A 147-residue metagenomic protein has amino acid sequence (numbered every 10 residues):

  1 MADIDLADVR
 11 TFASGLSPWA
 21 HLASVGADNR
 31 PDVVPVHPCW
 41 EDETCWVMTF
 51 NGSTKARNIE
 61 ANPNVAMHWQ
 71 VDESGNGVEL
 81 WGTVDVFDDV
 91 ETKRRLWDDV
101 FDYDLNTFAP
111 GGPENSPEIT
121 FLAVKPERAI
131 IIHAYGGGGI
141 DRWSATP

Functional and structural regions predicted by a protein language model:
M1-W19, W143: Extreme N-terminal tail/first-helix region
A2-I4, N76-P147: Charged, gly/pro-rich active-site loop segments
I4-A7, F50, T54: Residues at secondary-structure transition points
A7, T11, R57, A61 (+1 more regions): Replace "anionic and nucleotidyl ligands
T11, H37, R57, G112-E114 (+1 more regions): Short secondary-structure boundary/capping segments
L16, P63, D99-Y103: Alpha-helix boundary/capping residues
S17-N51, R57-I59, V65-Q70, G77-W81: Short beta-strand segments
